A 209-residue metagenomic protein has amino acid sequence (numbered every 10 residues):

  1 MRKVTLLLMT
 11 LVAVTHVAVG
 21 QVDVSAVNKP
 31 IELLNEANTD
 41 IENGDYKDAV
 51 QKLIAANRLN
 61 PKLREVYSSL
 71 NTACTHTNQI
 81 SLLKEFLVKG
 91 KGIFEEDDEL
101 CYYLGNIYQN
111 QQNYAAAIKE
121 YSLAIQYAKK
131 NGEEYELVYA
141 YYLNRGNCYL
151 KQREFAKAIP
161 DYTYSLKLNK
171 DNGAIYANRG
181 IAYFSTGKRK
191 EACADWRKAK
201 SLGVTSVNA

Functional and structural regions predicted by a protein language model:
A18-I54, R58-L59, R64: N-terminal leader/linker segments that initiate helical-solenoid repeat arrays
I31, E65, E99, E133 (+3 more regions): Start-of-helix register in tetratricopeptide repeats
I41, T75, Y102, Q109 (+3 more regions): Position-specific recognition of the canonical hydrophobic site in helix A of tetratricopeptide repeat
S69-T72, Y103, L137, N144 (+1 more regions): Canonical tetratricopeptide repeat
